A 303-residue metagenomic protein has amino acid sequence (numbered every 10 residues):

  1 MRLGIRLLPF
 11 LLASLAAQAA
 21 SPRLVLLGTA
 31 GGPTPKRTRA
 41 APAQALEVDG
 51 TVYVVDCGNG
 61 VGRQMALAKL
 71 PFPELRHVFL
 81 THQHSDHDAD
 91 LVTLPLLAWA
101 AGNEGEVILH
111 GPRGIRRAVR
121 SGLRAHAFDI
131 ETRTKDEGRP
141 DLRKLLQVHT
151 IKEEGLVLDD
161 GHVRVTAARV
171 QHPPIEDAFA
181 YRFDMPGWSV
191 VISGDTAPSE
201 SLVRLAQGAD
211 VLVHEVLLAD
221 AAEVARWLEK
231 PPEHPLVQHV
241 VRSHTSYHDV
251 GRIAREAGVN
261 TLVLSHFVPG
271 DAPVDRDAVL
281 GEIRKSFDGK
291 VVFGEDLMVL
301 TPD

Functional and structural regions predicted by a protein language model:
M1, A125-I130, L218-V224: Short regulatory "switch" loops immediately downstream of catalytic or recognition motifs within protein catalytic
R2-F10: Sec-dependent signal peptide recognition, specifically the positively charged N-region followed immediately by
F10-A19: Hydrophobic h-region of N-terminal signal peptides that target proteins for export in Gram-negative bacteria
A19-A197, L202, D277-P302: Binuclear metal-dependent hydrolase catalytic cores
F179-A180, S189-V191, A197-D296: Cap/insert and terminal regions of metallo-dependent hydrolase folds
L212, P302-D303: Short, solvent-exposed mixed-charge patches
